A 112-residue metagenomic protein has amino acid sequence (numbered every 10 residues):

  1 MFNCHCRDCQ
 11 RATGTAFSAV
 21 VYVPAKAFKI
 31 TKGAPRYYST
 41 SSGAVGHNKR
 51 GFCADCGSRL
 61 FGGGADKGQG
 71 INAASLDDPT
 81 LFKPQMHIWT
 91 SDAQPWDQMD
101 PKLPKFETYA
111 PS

Functional and structural regions predicted by a protein language model:
M1-S112: A short Gly-Trp-Pro
